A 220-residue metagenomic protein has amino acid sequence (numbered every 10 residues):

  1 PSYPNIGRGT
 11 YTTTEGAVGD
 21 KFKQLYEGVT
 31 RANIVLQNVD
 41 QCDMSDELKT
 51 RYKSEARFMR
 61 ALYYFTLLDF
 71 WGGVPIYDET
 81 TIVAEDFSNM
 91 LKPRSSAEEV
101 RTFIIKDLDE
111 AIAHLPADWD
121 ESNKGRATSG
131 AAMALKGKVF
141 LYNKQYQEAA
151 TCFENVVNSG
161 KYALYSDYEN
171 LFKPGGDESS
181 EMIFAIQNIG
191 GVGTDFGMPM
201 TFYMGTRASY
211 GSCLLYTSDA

Functional and structural regions predicted by a protein language model:
P1, G72-V74, R101, D109-I112 (+1 more regions): An aromatic- and glycine-enriched ligand-binding surface/loop that stacks and positions planar moieties
S2-W71, L91-T102, L108-S122: Conserved, well-structured interaction surfaces
T13, C42, A84-D86, Y165 (+1 more regions): Generic alpha-helix detector with strongest preference for long hydrophobic helices that associate with membranes
V18, L48, L68, I82-M90 (+3 more regions): Generic alpha-helix signal with a bias toward terminal, lower-confidence helices and secondary-structure junctions
S45, I76-T80, D120-E121, Y165-D167: Short, hydrophobic secondary-structure boundary micro-motifs
G73-A97: Short coil/linker segments at helix-helix boundaries
